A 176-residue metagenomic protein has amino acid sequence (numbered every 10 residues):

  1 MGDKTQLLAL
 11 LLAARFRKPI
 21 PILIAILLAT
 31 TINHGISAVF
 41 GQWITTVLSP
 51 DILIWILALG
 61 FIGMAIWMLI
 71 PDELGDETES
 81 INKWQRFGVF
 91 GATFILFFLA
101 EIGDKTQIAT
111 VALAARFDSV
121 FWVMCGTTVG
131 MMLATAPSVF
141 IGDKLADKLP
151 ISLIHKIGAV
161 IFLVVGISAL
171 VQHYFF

Functional and structural regions predicted by a protein language model:
M1, I20-I24, D76-A100, F121-C125 (+1 more regions): Small-residue-enriched transmembrane helix starts and helix-helix packing motifs in multi-pass inner-membrane proteins
M1, T31-I32, I66, F98-I102 (+2 more regions): Hydrophobic/aromatic residues within the transmembrane alpha-helices of Major Facilitator Superfamily
M1-A9, L69-T78, F97-A112: Hydrophobic alpha-helical transmembrane segments
M1-T46, I108-T128: Juxtamembrane transmembrane-helix termini in multi-pass membrane transport proteins
K4, I36-S37, F87-A92, P137: Short hydrophobic/aromatic segments of transmembrane alpha-helices and their interfaces
K18-E79, P137-V160, I167: Membrane helix-loop-helix hairpins that form the core translocation module of multi-pass transporters
I95, L99-K148: A generic hydrophobic-segment detector
S168-F176: Juxtamembrane boundary at the C-terminal end of a transmembrane helix
